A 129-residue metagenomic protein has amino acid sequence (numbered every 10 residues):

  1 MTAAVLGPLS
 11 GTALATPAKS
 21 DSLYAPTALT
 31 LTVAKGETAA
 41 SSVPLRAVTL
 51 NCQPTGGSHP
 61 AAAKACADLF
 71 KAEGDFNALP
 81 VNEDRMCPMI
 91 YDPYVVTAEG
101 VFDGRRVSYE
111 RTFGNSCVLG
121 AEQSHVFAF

Functional and structural regions predicted by a protein language model:
M1-V95, S108-F129: N- and C-terminal low-complexity/disordered segments
